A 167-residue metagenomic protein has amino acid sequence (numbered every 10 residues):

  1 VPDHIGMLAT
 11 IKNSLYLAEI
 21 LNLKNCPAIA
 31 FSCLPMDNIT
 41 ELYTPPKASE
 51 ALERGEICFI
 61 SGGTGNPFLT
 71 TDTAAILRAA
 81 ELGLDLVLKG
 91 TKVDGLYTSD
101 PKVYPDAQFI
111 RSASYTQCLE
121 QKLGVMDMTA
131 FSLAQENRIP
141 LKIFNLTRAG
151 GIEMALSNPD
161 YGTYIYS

Functional and structural regions predicted by a protein language model:
V1-S167: C-terminal catalytic "cap/lid" subdomain
